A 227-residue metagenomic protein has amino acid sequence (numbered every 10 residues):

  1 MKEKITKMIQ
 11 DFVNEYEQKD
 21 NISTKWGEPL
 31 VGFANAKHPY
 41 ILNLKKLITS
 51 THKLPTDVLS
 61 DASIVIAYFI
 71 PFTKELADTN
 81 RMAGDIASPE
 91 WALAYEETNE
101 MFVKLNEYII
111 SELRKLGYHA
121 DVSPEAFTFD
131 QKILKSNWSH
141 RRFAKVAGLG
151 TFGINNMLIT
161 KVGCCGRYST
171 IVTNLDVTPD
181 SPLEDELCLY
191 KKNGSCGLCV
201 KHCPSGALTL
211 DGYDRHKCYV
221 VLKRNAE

Functional and structural regions predicted by a protein language model:
M1-P89, L93-A94: Non-catalytic, usually N-terminal nucleic-acid engagement modules in DNA/RNA processing proteins
A87-E227: Catalytic cores of enzyme domains
